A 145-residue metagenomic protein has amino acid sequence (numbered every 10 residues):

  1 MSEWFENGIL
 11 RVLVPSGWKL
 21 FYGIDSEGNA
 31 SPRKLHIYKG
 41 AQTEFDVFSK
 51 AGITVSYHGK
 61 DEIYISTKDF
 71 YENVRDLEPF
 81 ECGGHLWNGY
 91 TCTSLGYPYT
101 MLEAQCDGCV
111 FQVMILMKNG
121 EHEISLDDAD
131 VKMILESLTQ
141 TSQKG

Functional and structural regions predicted by a protein language model:
M1-E3, L10, E78, M101-L102: Residue-level detector of beta-strand structural context in well-folded domains
S2-Y64, T91: Secretory pathway targeting signatures of secreted, lumenal, and periplasmic proteins
F5, Q105-C106, Q140: Generic beta-strand structural signal
G8, R33-L35, A51, R75 (+5 more regions): Intrinsic-disorder/low-complexity peptide segments enriched for small residues
S16-W18, F111-G145: Surface-exposed amphipathic alpha-helical segments
A41-S49, D61-I65, Y97-T100, F111-V113 (+1 more regions): Short, surface-exposed beta-strand/loop "edge" segments at domain boundaries and coil↔beta transitions
K50-D61, T67-Y71, E123-E136: Surface-exposed flexible segments
E62-F111: Signature of long, low-cysteine stretches enriched in small and polar/charged residues
